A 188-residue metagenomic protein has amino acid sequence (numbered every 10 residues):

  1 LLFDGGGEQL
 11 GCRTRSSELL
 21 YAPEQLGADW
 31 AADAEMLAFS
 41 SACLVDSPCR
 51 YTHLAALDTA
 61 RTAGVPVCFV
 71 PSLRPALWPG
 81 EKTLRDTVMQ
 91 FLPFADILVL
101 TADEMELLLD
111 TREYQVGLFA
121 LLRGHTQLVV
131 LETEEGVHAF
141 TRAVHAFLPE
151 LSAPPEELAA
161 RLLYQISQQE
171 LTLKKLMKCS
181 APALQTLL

Functional and structural regions predicted by a protein language model:
L1-S41: Conserved N-terminal subdomain of the carbohydrate kinase-like
L20-L26, Y51-A55, K82-T87: Active-site glycine-rich loop that binds ribose-phosphate moieties when present
M36-A38, C68, V99, V130: Structural motif
T52-G64, D86-F94: Catalytic-core regions built around general acid/base machinery
T59-P66, R123-L128: A short helix->loop->beta-strand "cap" motif at the edges of active sites that frequently abuts
P71-L77: A short, histidine- and acid-enriched strand-loop-helix "catalytic/donor-clamping" loop that lines the nucleotide-sugar
L77-F147, L171, M177: Conserved phosphate/ATP/ADP-binding segment of small-molecule kinases
A143-L188: Conserved post-catalytic alpha-helical subdomain immediately downstream of the catalytic base and nucleotide-binding
